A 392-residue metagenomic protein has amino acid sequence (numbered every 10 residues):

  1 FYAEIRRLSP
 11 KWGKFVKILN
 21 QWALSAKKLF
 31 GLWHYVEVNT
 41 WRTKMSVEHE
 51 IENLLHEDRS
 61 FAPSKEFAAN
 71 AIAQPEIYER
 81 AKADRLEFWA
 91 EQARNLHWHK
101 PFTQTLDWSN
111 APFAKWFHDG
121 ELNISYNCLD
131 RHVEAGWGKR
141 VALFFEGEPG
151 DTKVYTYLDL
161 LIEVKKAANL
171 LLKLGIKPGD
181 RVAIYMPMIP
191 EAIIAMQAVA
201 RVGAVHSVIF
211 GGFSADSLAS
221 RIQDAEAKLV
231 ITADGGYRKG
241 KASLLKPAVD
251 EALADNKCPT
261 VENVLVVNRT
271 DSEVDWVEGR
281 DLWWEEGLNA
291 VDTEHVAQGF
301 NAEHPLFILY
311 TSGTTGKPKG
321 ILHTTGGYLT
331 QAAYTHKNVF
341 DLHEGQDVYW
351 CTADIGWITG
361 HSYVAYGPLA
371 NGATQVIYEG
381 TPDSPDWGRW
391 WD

Functional and structural regions predicted by a protein language model:
L106, C128-T156, V267-D275: AMP-dependent adenylate-forming
S125-Y126, K139, L143-Q197, S214-A219 (+2 more regions): Conserved AMP-binding/adenylate-forming core of the ANL superfamily
K139, E262-V267, V277-Y310, K317 (+2 more regions): Conserved pre-ATP/AMP-binding loop-to-beta segment of ANL
G150, I308-I321, H336: Conserved adenylation A10 loop of the ANL superfamily
V164-K165, A302, I321-L342: Conserved structural elements of the adenylate-forming
A168-N169, R181, P187-A215, A225-V230 (+2 more regions): A short helix-loop-beta submotif of the ANL/AMP-binding
K173, Q197, R201-E286: Structural core segment of the AMP-binding/adenylate-forming
L329-V348, I358-D392: Conserved AMP-binding/adenylation subdomain of ANL enzymes
